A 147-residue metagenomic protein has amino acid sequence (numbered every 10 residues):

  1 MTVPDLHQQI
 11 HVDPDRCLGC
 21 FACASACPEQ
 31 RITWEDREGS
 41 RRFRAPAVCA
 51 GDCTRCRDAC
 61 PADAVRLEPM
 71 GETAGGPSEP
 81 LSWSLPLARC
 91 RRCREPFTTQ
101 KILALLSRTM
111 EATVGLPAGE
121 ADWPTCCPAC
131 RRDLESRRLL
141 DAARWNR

Functional and structural regions predicted by a protein language model:
M1-G19, Q30-R55, R66-R92, M110-P124: Ferredoxin-like iron-sulfur electron-transfer modules
A22-P28, I32, D58-P61, V65 (+2 more regions): Short functional micro-motifs and their immediate structural scaffolds
S40-R41, V48-A50, R57-M70, L106 (+2 more regions): A broadly structural signal marking compact, well-ordered functional cores that mediate small-ligand/cofactor/substrate
E79, P86, C90-R92, F97-L105 (+1 more regions): N-terminal export/assembly segments and adjacent metallocofactor-ligating motifs of anaerobic energy-metabolism
